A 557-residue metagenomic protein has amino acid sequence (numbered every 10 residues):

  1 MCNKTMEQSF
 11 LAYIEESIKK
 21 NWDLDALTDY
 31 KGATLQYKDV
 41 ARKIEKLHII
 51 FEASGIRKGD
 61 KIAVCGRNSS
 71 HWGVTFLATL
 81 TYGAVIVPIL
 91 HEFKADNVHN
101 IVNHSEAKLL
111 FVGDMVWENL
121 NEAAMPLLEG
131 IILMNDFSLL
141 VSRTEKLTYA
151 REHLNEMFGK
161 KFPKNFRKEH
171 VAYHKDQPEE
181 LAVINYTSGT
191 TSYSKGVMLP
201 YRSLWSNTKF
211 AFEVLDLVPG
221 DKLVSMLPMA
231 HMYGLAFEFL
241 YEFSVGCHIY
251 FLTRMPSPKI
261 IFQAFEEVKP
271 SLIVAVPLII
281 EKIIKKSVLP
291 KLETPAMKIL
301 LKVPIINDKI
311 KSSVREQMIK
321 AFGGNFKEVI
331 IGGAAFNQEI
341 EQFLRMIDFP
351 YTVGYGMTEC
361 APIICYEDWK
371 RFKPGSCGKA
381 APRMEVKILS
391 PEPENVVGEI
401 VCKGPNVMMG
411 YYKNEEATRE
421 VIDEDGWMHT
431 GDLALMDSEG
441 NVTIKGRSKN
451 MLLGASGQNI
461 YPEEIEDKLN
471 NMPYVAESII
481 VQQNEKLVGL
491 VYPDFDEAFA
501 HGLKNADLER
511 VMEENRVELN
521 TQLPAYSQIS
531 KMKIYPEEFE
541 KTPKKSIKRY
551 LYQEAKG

Functional and structural regions predicted by a protein language model:
W22-D23, R151-Y186, Y193, D216-K222: Conserved pre-ATP/AMP-binding loop-to-beta segment of ANL
A33-T34, I49-D96, M226: Conserved AMP-binding/adenylate-forming
Q36-K38, A182-S206: Conserved AMP-binding A3 loop
S54, T81-G159, E485: Structural core segment of the AMP-binding/adenylate-forming
H91-A124, N207-V224, S257-S271: Conserved ATP-dependent adenylate/AMP-binding module captured primarily in the ANL superfamily
W205-K222, M229-E316, N325, P350: Conserved AMP-binding/adenylation subdomain of ANL enzymes
E394-G454: Conserved ATP-binding/catalytic segment of the ANL
L452, E477, Q482-V488, R516-G557: Conserved C-terminal "lid"/linker of ANL adenylate-forming enzymes
